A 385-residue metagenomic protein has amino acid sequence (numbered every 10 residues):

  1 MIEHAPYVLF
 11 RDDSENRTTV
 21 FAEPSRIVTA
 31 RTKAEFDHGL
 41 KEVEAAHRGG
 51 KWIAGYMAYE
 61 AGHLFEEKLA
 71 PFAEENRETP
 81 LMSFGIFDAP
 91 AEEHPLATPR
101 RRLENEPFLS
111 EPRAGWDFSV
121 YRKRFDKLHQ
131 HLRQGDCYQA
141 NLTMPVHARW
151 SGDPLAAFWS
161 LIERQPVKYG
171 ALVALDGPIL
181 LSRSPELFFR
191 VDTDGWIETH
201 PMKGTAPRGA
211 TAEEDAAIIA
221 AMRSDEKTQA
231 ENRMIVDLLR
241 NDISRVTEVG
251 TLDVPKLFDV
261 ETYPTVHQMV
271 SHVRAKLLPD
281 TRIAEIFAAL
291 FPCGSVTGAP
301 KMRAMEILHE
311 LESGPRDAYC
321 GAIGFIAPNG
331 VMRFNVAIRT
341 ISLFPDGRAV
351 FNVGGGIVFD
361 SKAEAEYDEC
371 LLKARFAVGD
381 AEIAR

Functional and structural regions predicted by a protein language model:
M1-R385: Extended alpha-helical targeting/anchoring segments, especially N-terminal organellar/secretory targeting helices
